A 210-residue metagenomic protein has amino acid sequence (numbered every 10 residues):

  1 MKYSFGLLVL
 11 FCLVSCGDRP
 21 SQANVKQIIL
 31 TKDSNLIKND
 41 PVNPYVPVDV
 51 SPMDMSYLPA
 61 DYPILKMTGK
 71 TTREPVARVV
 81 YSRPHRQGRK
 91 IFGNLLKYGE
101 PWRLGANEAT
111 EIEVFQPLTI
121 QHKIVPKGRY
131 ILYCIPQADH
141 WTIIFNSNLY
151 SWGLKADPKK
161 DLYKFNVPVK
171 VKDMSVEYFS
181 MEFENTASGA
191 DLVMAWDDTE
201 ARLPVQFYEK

Functional and structural regions predicted by a protein language model:
M1, P126-G128, I135-P136, S180-S188: Short, surface-exposed loop and linker segments with low hydrophobicity and enrichment for Pro/Ser/Thr
M1, S147-L149, N166: Hydrophobic transmembrane alpha-helix bundles
M1-S4, G17-D18: Positively charged n-region of N-terminal signal peptides that target proteins for export
S4-F5, T110: Generic detector of short alpha-helix boundary/capping microenvironments and adjacent low-complexity segments
G6-L10: Hydrophobic helical h-region of N-terminal Sec-dependent signal peptides in bacterial secretory/periplasmic proteins
C12-S15: C-terminal motif of bacterial Sec signal peptides marking the signal peptidase cleavage site
G17-E100, L154-K210: Primarily secretory-pathway and cell-envelope proteins
N94-K155: Mid-length scaffold segments of soluble, non-membrane domains
